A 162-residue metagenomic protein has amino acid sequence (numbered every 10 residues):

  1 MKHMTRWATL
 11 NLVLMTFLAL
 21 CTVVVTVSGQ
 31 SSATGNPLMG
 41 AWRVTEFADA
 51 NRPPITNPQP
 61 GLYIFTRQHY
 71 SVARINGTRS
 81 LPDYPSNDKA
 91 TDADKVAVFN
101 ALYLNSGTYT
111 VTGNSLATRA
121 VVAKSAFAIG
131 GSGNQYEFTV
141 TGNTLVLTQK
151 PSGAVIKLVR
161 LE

Functional and structural regions predicted by a protein language model:
M1-W7: N-terminal secretory signal peptides that target proteins for export/translocation
N11-F17, C21-E162: Lipid interaction determinants
